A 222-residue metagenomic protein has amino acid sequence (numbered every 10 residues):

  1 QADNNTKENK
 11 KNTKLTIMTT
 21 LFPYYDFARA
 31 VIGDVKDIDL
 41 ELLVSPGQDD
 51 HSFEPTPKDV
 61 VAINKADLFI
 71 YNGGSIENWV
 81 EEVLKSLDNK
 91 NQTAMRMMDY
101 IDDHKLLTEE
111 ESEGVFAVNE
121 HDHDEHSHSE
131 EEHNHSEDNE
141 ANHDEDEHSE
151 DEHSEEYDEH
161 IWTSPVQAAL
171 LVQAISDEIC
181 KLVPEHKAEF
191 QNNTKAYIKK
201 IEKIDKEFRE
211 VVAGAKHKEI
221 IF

Functional and structural regions predicted by a protein language model:
Q1-F222: Extracytoplasmic metal-acquisition and chelation regions
